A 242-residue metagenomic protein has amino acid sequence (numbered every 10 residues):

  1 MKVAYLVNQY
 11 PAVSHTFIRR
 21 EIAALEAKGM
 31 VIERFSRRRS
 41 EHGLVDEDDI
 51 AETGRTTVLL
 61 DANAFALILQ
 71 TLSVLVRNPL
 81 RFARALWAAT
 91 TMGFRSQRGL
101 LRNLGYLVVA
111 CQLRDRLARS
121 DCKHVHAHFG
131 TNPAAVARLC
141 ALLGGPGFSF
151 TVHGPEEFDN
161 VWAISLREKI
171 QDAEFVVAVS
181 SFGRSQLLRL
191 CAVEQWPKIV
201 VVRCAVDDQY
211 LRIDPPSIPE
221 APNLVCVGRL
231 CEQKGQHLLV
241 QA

Functional and structural regions predicted by a protein language model:
M1-F65, P146, Q171, C204: N-terminal subdomain of nucleotide-sugar transferases
L6, H153, V179, V202 (+1 more regions): Short hydrophobic "strand-cap" motifs at the C-terminus of beta-strands
I18, L25, L224, L239-V240: A structural motif in glycosyltransferase catalytic domains
R34-N103: A conserved catalytic-core segment of Leloir-type glycosyltransferases
R98, F148-E174: A conserved, positively charged/aromatic
G99-D115, C122-L143: An aromatic- and histidine-rich active-site surface loop
F182, A205: Carbohydrate-associated surface elements
V206, R212-K234, V240: Conserved donor-binding/catalytic core segment of Leloir-type glycosyltransferases
